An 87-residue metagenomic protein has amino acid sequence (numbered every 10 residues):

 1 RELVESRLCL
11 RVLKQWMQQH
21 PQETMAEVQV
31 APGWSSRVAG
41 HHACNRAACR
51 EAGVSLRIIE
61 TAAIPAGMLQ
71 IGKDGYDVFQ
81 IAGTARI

Functional and structural regions predicted by a protein language model:
R1-I87: Auxiliary Fe-S-binding modules of radical SAM enzymes
